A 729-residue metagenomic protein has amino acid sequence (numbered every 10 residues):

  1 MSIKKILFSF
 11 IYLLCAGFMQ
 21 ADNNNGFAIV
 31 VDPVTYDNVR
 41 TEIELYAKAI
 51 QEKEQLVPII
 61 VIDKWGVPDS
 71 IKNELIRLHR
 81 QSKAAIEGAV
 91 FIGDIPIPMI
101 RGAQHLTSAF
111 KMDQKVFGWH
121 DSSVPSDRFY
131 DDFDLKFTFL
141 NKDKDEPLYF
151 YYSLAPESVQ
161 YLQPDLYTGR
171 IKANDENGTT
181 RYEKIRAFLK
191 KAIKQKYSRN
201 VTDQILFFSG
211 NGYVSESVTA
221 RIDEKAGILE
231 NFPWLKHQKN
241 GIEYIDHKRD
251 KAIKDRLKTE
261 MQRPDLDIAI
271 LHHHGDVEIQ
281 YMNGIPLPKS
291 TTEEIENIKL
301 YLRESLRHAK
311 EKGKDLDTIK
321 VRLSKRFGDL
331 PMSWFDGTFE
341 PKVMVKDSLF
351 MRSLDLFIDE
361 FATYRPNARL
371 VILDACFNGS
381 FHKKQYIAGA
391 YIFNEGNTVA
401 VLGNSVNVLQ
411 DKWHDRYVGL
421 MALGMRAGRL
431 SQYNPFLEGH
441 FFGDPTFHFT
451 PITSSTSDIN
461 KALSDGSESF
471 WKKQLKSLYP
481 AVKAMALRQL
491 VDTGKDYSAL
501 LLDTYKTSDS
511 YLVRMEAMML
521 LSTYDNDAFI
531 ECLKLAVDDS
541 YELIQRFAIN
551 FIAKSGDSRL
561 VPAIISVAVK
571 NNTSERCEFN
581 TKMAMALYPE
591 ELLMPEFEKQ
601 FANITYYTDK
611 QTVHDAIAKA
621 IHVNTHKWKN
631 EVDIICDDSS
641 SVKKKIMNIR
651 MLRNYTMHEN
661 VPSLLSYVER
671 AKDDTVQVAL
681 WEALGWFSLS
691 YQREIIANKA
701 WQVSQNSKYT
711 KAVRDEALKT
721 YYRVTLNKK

Functional and structural regions predicted by a protein language model:
M1-N23: Bacterial Sec-dependent N-terminal signal peptides
Y12, P68-K251, K258-I268, G275-N297 (+1 more regions): Structured catalytic cores of large enzymes
A21-L106, S510-Y511, D527, A536: Pre-catalytic or accessory/regulatory segments outside the catalytic core
H120-A187, I298-W413: Catalytic cores of nucleophile-dependent amide-cleaving enzymes
H414-D496, L502-D503, Y511-E516: Caspase-like cysteine protease fold
S464-Q474, G494-Y505, N526-V537, D557-V569 (+5 more regions): Amphipathic alpha-helical scaffolding segments comprising HEAT/armadillo-like alpha-solenoid repeats
L478-Y479, D509-S510, S540-Y541, N571-S574 (+4 more regions): Short inter-helical turns and helix N-cap capping residues of alpha-solenoid HEAT/ARM repeat scaffolds
A481-T493, L512-Y524, Q545-D557, R576-E590 (+4 more regions): Structural detector for internal amphipathic alpha-helices that build alpha-solenoid repeat scaffolds
